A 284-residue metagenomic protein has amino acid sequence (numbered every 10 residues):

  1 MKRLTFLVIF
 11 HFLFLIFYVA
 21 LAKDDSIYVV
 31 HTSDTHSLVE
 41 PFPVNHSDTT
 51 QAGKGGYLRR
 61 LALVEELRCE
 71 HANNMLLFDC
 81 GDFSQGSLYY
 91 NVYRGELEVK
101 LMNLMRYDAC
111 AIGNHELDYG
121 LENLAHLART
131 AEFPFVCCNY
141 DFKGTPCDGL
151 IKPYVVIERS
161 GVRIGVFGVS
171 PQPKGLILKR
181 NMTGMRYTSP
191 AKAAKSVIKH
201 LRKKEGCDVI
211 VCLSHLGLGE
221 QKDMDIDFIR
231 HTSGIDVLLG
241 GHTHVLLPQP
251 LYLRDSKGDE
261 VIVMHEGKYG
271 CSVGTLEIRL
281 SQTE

Functional and structural regions predicted by a protein language model:
M1-L4: Positively charged n-region of N-terminal signal peptides that target proteins for export
F6-L7, V64: General helical structural elements
V8-I16: Bacterial N-terminal signal peptides
A22-E284: Acidic, metal/ion-coordinating pockets
